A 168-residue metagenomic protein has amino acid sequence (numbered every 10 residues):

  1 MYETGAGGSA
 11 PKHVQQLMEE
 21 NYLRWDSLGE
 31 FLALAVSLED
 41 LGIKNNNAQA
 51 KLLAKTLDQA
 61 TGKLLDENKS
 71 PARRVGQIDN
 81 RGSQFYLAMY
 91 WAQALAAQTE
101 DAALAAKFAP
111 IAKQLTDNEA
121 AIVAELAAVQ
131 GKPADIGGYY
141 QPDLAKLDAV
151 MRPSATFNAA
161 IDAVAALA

Functional and structural regions predicted by a protein language model:
M1-R74: Structured mid-domain segments that build the active-site/substrate or prosthetic-cofactor binding neighborhood
S37-G42, Y90-E100: Well-ordered alpha-helical scaffold segments within catalytic/enzyme domains
I43, G62, A97, D117-G131: Charged/polar positions within long, soluble alpha-helices
N46-A48, E100-A106: Structural helix-adjacent loops and short alpha-helical linkers that scaffold large soluble proteins
G76-L95: Alpha-helical bundle segments that constitute or directly flank the non-heme di-iron/ferroxidase center
A105-K113: Short, charged, amphipathic alpha-helical segments
G131-R152: C-terminal, helix-dominated tail/subdomain
A145-A168: C-terminal accessory extensions/subdomains outside the catalytic/core fold
